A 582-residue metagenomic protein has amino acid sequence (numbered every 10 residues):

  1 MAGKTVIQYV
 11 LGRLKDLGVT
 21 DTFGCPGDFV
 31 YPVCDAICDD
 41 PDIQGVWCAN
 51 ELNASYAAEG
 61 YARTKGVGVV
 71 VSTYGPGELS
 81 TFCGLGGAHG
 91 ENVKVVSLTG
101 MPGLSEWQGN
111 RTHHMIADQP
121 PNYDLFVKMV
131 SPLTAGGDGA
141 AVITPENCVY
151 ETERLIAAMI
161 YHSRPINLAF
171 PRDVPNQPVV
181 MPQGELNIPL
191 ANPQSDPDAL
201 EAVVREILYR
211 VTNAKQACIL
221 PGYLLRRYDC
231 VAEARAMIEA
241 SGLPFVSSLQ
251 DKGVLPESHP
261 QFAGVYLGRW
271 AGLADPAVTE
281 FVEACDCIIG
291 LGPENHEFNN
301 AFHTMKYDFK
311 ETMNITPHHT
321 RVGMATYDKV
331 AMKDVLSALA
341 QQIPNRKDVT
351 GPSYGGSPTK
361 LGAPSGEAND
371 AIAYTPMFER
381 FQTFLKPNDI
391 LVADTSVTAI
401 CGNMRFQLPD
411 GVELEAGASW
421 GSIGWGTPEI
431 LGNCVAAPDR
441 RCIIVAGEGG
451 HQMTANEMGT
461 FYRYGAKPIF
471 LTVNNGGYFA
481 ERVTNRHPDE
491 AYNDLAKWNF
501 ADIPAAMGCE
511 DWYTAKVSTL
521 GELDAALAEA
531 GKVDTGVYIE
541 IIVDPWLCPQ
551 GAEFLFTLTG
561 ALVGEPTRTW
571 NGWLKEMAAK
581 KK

Functional and structural regions predicted by a protein language model:
M1-R346, P387, K467-F470, M577: N-terminal alpha/beta PP-like core and its mobile active-site loop of ThDP/TPP-dependent enzymes
A2, G137, I143, A169 (+5 more regions): Phosphate/pyrophosphate-binding active-site segments
I7-T20, C25-D28, V33-I37, G355-N433: Active-site diphosphate/adenylate-binding microenvironment
A49, N53, R63, L79 (+7 more regions): An amphipathic alpha-helix/helix-turn recognition signal
A58, V130, F381, P504-A505: Structural element of the ATP-grasp superfamily
G77, G103, D173-P175, L224-R226 (+14 more regions): Short, glycine-/Ser/Thr-/acidic-enriched flexible segments
L98, W107-Y123, A284, K333-S337 (+1 more regions): Thiamine diphosphate
L220, N314, V392, V445-A446: Generic enzyme active-site microenvironment
